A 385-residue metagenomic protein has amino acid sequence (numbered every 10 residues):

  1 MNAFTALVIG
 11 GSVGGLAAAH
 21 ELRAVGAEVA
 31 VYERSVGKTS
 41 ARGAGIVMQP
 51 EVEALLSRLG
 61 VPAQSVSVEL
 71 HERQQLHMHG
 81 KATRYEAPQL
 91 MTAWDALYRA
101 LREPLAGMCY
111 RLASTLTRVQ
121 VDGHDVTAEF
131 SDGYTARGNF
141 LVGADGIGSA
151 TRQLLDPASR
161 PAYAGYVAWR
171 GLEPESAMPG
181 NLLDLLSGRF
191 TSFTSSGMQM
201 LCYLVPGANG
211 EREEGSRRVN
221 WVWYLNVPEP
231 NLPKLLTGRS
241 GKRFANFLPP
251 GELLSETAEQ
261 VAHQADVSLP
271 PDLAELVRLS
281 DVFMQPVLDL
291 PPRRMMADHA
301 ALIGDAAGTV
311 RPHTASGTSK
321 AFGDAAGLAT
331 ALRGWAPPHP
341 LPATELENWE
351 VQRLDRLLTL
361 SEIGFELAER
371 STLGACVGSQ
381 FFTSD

Functional and structural regions predicted by a protein language model:
M1-A6, R23, G37, A41 (+1 more regions): Conserved N-terminal helical subregion
N2-F4, Q64-S67, G251, V267-E275 (+3 more regions): C-terminal helical "tail/cap" subdomain of flavin- and related membrane-associated enzymes
F4-V31: N-terminal Rossmann-like FAD-binding beta1-loop-alpha1 element of flavoenzymes
V29-A30, L141, A300-I303: Residue-level marker for buried hydrophobic side chains located in beta-strands that build the well-ordered beta-sheet
E86-A87, A93, M178-L273, V277: Conserved FAD/dinucleotide-binding core of flavoprotein oxidoreductases
M284-P312: FAD-binding beta-loop-beta segment adjacent to the flavin cofactor pocket
